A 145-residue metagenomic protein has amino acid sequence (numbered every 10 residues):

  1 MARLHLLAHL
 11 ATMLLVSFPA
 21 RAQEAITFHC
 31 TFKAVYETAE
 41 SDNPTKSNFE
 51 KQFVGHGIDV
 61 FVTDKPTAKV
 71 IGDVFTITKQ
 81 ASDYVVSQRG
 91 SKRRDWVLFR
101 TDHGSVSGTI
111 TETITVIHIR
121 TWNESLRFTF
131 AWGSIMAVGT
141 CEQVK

Functional and structural regions predicted by a protein language model:
M1-H5: Positively charged n-region of N-terminal signal peptides that target proteins for export
L7-S17: Bacterial N-terminal signal peptides
F18-A22: Sec/Tat signal peptide C-region and signal peptidase I cleavage site
Q23-C30: Short structural boundary motif marking the start of a folded domain
F28, G139-T140: Extracellular secreted precursors and ectodomains with disulfide-bonded cysteine-rich loops/domains
T31-G72, G108-V116: Short, solvent-exposed loop/hinge segments that bridge or flank secondary-structure elements
K69-T109: Contiguous, well-ordered beta-strand patches that form the walls/edges of small beta-barrel/beta-sandwich domains
S125-M136: Short, exposed beta-strand-loop hairpins at the edges of beta-sheets in extracellular/periplasmic proteins
